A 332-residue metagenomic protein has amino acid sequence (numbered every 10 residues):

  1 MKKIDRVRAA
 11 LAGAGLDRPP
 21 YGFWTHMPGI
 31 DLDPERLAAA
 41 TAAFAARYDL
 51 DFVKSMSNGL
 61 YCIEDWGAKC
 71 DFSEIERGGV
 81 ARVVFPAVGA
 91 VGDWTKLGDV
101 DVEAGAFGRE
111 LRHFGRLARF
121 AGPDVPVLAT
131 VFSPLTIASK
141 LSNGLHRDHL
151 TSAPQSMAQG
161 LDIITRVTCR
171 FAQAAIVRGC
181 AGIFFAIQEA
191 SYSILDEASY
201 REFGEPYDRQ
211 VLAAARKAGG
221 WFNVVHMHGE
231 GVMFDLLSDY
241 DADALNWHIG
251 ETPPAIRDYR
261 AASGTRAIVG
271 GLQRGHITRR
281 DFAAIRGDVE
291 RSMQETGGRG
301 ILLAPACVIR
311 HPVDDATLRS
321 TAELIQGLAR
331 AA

Functional and structural regions predicted by a protein language model:
M1-P28, A40, V100-A332: Active-site loop segments of alpha/beta catalytic cores
L16-V88: N-terminal capping/small domains of soluble enzymes
E76-R77, G89, Y259-G264: Intrinsically disordered, low-complexity coil segments
R77-R116: A gly/proline- and charged-residue-enriched helix-loop-helix capping module
